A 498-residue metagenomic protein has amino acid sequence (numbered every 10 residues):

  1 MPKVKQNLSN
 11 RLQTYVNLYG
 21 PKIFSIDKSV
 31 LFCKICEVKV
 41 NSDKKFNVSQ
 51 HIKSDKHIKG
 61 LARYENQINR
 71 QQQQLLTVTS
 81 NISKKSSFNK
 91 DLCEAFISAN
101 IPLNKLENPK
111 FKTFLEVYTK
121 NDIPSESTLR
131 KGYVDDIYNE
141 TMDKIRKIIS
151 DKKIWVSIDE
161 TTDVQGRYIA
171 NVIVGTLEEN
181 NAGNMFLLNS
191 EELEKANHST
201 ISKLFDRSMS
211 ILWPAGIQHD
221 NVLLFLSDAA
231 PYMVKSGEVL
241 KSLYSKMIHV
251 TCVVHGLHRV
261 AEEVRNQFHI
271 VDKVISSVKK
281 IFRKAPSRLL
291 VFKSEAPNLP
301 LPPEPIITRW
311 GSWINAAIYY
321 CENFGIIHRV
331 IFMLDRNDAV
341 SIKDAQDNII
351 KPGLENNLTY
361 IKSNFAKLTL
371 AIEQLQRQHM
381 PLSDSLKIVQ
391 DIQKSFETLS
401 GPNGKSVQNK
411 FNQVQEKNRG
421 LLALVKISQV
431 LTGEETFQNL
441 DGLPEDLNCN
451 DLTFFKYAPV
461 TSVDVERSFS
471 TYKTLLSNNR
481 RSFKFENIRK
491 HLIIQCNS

Functional and structural regions predicted by a protein language model:
M1-S498: Short alpha-helical patches at protein termini and domain edges that function as localization/binding signals
